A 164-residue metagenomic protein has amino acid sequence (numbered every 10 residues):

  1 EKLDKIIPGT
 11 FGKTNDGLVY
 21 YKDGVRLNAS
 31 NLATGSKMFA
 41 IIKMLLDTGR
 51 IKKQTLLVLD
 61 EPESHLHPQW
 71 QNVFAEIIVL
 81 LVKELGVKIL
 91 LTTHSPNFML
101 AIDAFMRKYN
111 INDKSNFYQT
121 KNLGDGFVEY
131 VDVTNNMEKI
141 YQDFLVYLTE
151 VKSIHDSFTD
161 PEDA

Functional and structural regions predicted by a protein language model:
E1-F11, K22-D23: Electropositive, glycine-dotted interaction segments that contact anionic polymers or phosphate-rich ligands
K13-D16: Active-site-adjacent bridging/hinge elements
V19-I154: Switch/communication elements of ASCE P-loop NTPase nucleotide-binding domains
